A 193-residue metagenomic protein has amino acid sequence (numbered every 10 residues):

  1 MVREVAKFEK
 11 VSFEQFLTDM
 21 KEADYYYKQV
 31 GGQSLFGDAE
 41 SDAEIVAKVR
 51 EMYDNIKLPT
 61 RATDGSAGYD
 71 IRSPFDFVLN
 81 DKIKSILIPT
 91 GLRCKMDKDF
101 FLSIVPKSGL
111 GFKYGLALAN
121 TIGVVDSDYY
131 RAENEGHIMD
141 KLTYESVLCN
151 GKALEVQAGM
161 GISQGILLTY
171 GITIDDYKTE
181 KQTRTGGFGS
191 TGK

Functional and structural regions predicted by a protein language model:
M1-K193: DUTPase catalytic domain/fold
